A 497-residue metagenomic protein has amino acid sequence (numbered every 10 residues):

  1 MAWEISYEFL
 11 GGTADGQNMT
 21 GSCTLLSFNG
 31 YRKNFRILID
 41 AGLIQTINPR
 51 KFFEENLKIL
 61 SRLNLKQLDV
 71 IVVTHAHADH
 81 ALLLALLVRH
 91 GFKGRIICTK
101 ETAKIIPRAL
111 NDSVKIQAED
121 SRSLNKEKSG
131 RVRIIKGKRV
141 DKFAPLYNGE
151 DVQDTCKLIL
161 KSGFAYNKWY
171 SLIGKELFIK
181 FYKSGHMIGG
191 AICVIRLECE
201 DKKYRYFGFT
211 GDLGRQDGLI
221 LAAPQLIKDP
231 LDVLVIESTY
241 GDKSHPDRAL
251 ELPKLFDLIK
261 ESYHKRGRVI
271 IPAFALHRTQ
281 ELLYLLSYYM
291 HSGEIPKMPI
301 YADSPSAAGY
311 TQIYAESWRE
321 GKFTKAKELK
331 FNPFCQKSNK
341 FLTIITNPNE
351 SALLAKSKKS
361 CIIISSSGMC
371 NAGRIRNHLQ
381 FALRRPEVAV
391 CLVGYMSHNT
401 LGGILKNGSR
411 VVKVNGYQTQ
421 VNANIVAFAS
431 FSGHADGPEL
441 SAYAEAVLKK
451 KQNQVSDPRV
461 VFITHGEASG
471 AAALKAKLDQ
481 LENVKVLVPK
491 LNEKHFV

Functional and structural regions predicted by a protein language model:
M1-K66, D154-A222, N349, L353-K356 (+4 more regions): Core dinuclear metal-dependent hydrolase active-site scaffold
D15-N18, F28-G94, C98-T155, L213-A223 (+4 more regions): Pre-active-site segment of Zn-dependent metallo-hydrolases
R36-L38, R95, Y206-G208, V233 (+1 more regions): Hydrophobic "anchor" residues on beta-strands that sit immediately upstream of conserved functional sites
L43-I44, A78, A103, H186-M187 (+10 more regions): Short, glycine-/Ser/Thr-/acidic-enriched flexible segments
I47, A81-L82, P107, I188-A191 (+9 more regions): Short helix/loop capping segments that flank catalytic or ligand/cofactor-binding pockets
S113-K183, M187, R319-K358: Metallo-beta-lactamase
I188, I192, L213-D303, A389-G394 (+2 more regions): Cap/insert and terminal regions of metallo-dependent hydrolase folds
D257-T400, V412-K413, T464: Hard-cation-handling environments
